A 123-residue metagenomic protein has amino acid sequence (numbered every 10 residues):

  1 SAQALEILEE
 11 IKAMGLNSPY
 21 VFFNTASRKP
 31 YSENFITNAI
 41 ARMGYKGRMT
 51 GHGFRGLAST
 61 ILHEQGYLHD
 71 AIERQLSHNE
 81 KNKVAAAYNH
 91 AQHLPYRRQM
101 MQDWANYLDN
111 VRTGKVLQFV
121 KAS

Functional and structural regions predicted by a protein language model:
S1-A4, A39, M43-G44, A58-T60 (+4 more regions): Small-side-chain structural scaffolding
A2-E6, A13-L16, A26-R28, E80-K83 (+1 more regions): C-terminal secondary-structure termini that scaffold catalytic or DNA-interacting sites
I11-R28, E33-R74, H78, N110: Short, basic (Lys/Arg/His-rich) helix/loop patches that form interaction surfaces in the mid-to-C-terminal regions
